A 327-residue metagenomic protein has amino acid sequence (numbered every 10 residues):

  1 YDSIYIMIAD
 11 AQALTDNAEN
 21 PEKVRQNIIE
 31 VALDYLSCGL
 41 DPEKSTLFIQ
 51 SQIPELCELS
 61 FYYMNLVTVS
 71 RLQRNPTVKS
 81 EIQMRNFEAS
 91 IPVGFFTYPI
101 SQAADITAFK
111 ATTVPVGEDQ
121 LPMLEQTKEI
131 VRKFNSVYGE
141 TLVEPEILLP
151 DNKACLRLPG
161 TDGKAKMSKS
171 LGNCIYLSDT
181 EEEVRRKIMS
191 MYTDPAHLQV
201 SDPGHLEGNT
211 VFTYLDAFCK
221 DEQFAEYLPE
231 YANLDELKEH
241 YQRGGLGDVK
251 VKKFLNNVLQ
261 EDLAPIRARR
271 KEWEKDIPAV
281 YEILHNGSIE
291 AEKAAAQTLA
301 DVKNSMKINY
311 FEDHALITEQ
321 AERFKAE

Functional and structural regions predicted by a protein language model:
Y1-A104, A225, E261-L263, K271: N-terminal Rossmann-like or analogous alpha/beta NTP/dinucleotide-binding catalytic cores that position adenine
D10-Q12, T113, L171: Short, histidine-centered active-site or binding-site loop motifs used for metal coordination, general acid-base
L14-N17, A108-T112, K166-M167: Active-site-proximal beta-alpha loop/turn segments in soluble metabolic enzymes
E22-I29, L121-L124, Y281: Non-membrane alpha-helical structural segments and their capping/turn regions in soluble enzymes
P76-S80, M84-F134, Y138, P159-G160: Internal, conserved structured core segments that host functional sites
P122, K128-E327: Conserved nucleotide- and phosphate/pyrophosphate-binding catalytic cores in adenylate/nucleotidyl-handling enzymes
